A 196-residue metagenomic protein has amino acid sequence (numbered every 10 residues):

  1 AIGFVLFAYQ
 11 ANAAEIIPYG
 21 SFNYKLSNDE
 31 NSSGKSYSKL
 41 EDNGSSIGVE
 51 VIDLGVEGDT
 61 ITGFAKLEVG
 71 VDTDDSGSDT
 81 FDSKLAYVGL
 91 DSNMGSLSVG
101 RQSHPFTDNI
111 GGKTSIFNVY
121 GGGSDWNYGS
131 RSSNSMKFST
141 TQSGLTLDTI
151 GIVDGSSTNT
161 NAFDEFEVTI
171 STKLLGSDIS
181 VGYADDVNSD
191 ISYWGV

Functional and structural regions predicted by a protein language model:
A1-V196: Outer-membrane beta-barrel proteins
